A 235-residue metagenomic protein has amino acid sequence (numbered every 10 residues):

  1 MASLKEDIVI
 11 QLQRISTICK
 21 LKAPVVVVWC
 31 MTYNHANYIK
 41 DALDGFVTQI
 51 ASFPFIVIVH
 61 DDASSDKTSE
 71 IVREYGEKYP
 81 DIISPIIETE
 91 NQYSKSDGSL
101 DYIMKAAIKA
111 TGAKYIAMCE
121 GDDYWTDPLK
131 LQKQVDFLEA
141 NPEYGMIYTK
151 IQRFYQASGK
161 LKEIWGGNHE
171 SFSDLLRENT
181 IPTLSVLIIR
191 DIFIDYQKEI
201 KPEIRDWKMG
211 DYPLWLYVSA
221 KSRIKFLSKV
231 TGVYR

Functional and structural regions predicted by a protein language model:
M1-T48: N-proximal low-complexity "stem/linker" segments adjacent to membrane-targeting elements
P24-V27, I56, P213: Cell-envelope/extracellular polymer assembly enzymes that use nucleotide-activated donors
K40, D66-Y75: Acidic helix N-cap motif at the loop->helix transition within catalytic regions of sugar-transfer enzymes
D61-E70, E90-N91, E120: A conserved acidic beta->alpha catalytic loop
T89-T111, K133: Glycine-rich, basic loop-to-helix element that forms the pyrophosphate-binding segment of sugar-nucleotide handling
I116: Short aromatic/hydrophobic "clamp" motif used to bind/position activated sugar donors
P128-L161: Conserved donor NDP-sugar-binding/catalytic core segment of glycosyltransferases
T149, W165-R235: Conserved nucleotide-sugar donor-binding catalytic segment
